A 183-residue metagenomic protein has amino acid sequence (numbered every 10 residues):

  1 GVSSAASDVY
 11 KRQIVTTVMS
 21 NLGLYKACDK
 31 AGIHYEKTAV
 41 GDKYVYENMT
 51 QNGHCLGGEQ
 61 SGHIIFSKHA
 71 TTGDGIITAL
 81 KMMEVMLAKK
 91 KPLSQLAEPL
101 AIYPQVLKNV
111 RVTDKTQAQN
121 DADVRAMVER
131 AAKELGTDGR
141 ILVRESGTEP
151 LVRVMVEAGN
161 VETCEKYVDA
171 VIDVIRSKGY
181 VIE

Functional and structural regions predicted by a protein language model:
G1-A6, Y10: Single conserved hydrophobic/aromatic residue that forms the stacking wall/gate of nucleotide- or nucleobase-binding
K11-E183: Phosphate-binding and adjacent anionic-ligand microenvironments
